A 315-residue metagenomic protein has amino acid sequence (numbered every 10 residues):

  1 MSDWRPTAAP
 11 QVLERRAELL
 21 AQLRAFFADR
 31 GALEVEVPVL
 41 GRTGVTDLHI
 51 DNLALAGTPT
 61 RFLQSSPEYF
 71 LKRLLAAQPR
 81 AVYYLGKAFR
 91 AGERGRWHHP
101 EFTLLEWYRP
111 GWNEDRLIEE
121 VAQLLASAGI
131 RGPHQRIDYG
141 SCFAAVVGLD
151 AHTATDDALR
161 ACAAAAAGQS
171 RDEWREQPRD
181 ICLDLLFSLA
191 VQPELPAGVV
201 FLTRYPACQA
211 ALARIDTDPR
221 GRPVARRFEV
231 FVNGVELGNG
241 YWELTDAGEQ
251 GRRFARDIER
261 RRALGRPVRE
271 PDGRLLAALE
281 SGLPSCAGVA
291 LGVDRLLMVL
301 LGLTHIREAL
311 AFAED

Functional and structural regions predicted by a protein language model:
M1-D51, L291: TRNA-binding/sensing appendages of the translation machinery
V12-L19, L23, L117, V121 (+5 more regions): Hydrophobic (often cysteine-bearing) scaffold residues that line and stabilize catalytic clefts of nucleotide/cofactor
R16, L23-R24, E36, K72 (+3 more regions): Short, well-ordered alpha-helical packing segments
F26-R30, A128, P193: Short alpha-helical functional segments enriched in proximate histidine and acidic residues
A32, P38-F62, S66-L74, A81-L105 (+2 more regions): A translation/RNA-centric and nucleic-acid-associated enzymatic feature enriched in Class II aminoacyl-tRNA synthetases
H99-L105, R136-F143: Short, conserved phosphate-binding/catalytic loop or strand-edge motifs used in phosphoryl-/nucleotidyl-transfer
P110-G140: Acidic, low-complexity central loop/insert segments
